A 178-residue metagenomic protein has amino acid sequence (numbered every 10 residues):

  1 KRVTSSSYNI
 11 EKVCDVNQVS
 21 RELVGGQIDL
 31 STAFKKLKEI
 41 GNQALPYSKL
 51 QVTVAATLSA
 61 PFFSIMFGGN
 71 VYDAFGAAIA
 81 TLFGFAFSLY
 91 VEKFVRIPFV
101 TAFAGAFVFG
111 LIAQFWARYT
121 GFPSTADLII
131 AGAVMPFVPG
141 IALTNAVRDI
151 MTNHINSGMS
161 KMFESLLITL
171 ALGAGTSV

Functional and structural regions predicted by a protein language model:
K1-T53: Cytosolic regulatory and coupling regions of membrane transport/channel systems
T4, Y8, G25, D29 (+7 more regions): Catalytic cores of large soluble enzymes that bind and process phosphate-bearing ligands
E22, I65-M66, D149-I150: Hydrophobic side-chain positions on well-ordered alpha-helices, corresponding to helix-helix packing/interface faces
I40, A44, F94, L166-T169: Loop-to-transmembrane-helix entry motif
I40, G84-V95, A142-S157: C-terminal ends of transmembrane helices
P46-D127, A131, M135-P139: Core alpha-helical transmembrane segments of integral membrane proteins
R118-V178: Generic detector of multi-pass transmembrane helix bundles and their immediately adjacent loops in polytopic membrane
